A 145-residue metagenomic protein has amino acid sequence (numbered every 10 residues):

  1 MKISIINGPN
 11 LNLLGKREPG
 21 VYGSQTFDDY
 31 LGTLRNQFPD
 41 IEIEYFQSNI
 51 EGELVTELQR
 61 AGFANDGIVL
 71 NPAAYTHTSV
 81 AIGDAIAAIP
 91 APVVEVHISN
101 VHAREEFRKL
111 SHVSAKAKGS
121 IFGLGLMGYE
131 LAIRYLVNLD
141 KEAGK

Functional and structural regions predicted by a protein language model:
M1-I3: Extreme N-terminal starter segment of soluble prokaryotic enzymes
P9-L11, A73-T76, S99-V101: Short glycine-rich anion-binding loops that position phosphate/pyrophosphate groups of nucleotides and phosphorylated
L13-D28: Glycine- and acidic-residue-enriched helix-capping/strand-helix junction motifs
E44-G52: Short beta->alpha junction loops
Y45, V94, A103-K145: Short, glycine-/small-residue-rich phosphate/pyrophosphate-handling segment
E53-E57: Short acidic active-site motifs
A61-I68: Short acidic/histidine-rich motifs immediately flanking catalytic phosphotransfer sites in two-component signaling
S79-A88: Short Gly/Thr/Asp-enriched flexible loops that form oxyanion-binding sites at enzyme active sites
